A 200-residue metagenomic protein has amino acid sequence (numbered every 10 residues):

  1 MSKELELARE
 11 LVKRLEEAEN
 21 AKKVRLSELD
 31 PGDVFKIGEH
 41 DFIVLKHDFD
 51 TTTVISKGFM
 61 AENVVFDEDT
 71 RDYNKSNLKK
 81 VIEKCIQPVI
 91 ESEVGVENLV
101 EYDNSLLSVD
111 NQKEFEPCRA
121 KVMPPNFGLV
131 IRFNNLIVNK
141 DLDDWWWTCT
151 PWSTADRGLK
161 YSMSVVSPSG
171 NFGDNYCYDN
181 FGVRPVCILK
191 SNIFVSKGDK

Functional and structural regions predicted by a protein language model:
K3-K200: Collagenous Gly-X-Y triple-helix signature in extracellular proteins
